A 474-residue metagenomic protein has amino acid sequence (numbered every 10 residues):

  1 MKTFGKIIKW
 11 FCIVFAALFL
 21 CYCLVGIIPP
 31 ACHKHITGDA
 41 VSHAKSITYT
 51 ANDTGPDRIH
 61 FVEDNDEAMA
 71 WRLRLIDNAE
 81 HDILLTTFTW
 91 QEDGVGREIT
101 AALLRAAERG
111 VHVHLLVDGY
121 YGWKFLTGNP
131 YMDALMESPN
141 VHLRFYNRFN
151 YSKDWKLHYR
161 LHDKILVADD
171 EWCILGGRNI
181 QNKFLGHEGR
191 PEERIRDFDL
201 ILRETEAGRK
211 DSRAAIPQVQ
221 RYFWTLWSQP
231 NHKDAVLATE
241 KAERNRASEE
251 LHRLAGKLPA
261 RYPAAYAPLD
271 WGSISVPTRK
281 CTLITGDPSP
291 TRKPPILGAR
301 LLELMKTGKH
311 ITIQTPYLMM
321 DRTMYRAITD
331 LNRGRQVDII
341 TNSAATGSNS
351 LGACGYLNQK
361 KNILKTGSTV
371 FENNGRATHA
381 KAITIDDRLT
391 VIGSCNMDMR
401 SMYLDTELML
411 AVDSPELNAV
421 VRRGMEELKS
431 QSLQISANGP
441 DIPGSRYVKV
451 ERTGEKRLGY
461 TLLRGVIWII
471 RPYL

Functional and structural regions predicted by a protein language model:
K2-V141, Y151-H162, A168-L474: Charged, low-complexity intrinsically disordered terminal segments
R144: Extended, Lys/Arg-enriched charged tracts that mediate electrostatic binding to polyanionic substrates
R148: Short loop/turn segments at beta-alpha junctions that line or gate ligand-sensing/allosteric surfaces
